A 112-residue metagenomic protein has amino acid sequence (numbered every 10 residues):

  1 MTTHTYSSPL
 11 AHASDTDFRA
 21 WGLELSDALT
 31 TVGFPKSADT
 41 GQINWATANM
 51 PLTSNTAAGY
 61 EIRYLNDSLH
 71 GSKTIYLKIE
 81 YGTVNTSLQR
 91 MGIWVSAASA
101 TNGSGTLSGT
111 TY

Functional and structural regions predicted by a protein language model:
H4-Y112: Long, leucine/valine-rich, helix-dominated scaffolding and oligomerization segments
